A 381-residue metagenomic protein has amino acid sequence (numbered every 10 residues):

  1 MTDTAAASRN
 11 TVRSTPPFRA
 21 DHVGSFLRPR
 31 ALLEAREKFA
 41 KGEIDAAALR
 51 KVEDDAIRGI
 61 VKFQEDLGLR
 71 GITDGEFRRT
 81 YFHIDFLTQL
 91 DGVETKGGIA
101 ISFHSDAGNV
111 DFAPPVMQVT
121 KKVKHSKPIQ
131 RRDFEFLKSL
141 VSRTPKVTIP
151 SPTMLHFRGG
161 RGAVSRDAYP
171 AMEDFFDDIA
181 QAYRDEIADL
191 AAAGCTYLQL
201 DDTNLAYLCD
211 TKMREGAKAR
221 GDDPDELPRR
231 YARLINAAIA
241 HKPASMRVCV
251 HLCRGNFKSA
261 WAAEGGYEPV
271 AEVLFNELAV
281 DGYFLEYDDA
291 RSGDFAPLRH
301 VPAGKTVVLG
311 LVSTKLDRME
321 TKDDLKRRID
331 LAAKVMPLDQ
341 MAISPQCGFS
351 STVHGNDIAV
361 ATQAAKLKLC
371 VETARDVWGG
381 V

Functional and structural regions predicted by a protein language model:
M1-V381: Domain-level signal for soluble alpha/beta catalytic cores
